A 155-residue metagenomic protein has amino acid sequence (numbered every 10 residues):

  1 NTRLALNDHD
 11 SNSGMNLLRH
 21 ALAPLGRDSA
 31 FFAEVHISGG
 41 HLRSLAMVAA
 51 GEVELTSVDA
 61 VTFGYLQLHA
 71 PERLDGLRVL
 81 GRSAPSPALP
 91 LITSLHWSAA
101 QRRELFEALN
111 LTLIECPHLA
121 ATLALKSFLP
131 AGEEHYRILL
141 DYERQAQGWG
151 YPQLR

Functional and structural regions predicted by a protein language model:
N1-L45, E134: Bilobed "Venus flytrap"/periplasmic-binding protein-like clamshell domains and structurally analogous long
N16-L17, L66, A88-I92: Short, charged, surface-exposed secondary-structure boundary motifs
P24, A49, E54-L74: A ligand-binding cleft/hinge motif common to bilobed small-molecule-binding domains
P71-E107, A120-Y142: Periplasmic-binding protein-like
A108-H118: Generic non-transmembrane alpha-helical segments
Q145-R155: Tryptophan-rich aromatic "cage" segments
